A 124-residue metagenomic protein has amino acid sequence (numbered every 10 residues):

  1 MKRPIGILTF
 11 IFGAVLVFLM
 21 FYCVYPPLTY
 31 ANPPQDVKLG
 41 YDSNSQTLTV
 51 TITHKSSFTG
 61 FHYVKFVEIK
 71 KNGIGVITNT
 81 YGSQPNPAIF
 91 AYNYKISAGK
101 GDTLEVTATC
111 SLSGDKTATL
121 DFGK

Functional and structural regions predicted by a protein language model:
P26-P34: Proline/serine/threonine-rich low-complexity linkers at boundaries of modular beta-sandwich domains
N44-L48: Structural beta-strand segments of beta-rich domains
V50-I52, I89-S97: Exposed aromatic-hydrophobic patches
S56-H62: A short beta-turn/strand-edge loop motif at beta-sheet boundaries
F66-K70: Beta-strand signatures of extracellular beta-sandwich domains
I74-P85, D121-G123: Solvent-exposed serine/threonine-rich low-complexity stretches and specific carbohydrate-binding patches
K95-D102, C110: Surface-exposed, short loops/turns at beta-strand junctions within beta-sandwich domains
A108-A118: Short acidic/polar inter-strand loop motif in beta-rich domains
